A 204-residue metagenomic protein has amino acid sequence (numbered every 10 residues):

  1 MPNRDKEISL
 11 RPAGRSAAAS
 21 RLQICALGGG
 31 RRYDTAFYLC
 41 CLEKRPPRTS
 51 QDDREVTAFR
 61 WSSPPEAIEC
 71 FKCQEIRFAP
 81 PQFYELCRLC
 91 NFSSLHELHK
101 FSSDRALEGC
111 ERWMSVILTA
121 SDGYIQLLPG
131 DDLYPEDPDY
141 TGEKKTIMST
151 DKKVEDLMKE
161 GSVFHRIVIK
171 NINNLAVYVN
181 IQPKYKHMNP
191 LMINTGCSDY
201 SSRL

Functional and structural regions predicted by a protein language model:
M1-E85, L98-E111, K153-L157, S162 (+1 more regions): Unchanged
E85, L89, S94-L204: Core RNA-modification/binding signature centered on pseudouridine synthases
